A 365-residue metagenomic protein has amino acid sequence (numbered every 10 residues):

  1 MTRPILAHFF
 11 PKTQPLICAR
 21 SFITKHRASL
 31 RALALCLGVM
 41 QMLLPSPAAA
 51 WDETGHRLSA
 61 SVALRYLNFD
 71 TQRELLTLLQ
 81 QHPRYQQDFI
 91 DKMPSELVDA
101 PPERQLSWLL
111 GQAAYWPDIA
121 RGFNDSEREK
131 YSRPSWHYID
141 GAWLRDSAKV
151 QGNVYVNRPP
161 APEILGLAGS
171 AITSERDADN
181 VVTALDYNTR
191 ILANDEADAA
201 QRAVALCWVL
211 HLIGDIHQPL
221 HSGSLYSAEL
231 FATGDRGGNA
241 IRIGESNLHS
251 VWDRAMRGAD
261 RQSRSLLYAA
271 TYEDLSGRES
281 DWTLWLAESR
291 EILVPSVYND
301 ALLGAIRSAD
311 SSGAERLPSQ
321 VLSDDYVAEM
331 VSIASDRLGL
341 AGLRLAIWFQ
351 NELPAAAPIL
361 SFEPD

Functional and structural regions predicted by a protein language model:
P4-A34: Bacterial N-terminal signal peptides that target proteins for export
H26, L30, M40, G55 (+2 more regions): Residue-level micro-sites within transmembrane alpha helices that shape and flank functional polar/acidic positions
L30, M42, L206-V209: A residue-level detector for conformationally permissive "hinge/kink" positions
L35-L43: Hydrophobic core
P45-P47: N-terminal signal peptide c-region/cleavage motif recognized by signal peptidases
A49-L212, P219-D365: N-terminal, motif-rich segments that launch catalysis or mediate targeting to/interaction with membranes, typified by
